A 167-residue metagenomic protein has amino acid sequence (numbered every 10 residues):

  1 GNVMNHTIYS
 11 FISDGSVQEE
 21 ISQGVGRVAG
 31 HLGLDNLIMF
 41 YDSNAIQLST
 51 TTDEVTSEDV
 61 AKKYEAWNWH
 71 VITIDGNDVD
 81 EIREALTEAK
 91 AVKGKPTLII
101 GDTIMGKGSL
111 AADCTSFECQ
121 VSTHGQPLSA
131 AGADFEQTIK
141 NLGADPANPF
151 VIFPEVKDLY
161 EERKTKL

Functional and structural regions predicted by a protein language model:
G1-R163: Glycine-rich ThDP/TPP pyrophosphate-binding loop and its adjacent helix/strand module within ThDP-dependent enzymes
